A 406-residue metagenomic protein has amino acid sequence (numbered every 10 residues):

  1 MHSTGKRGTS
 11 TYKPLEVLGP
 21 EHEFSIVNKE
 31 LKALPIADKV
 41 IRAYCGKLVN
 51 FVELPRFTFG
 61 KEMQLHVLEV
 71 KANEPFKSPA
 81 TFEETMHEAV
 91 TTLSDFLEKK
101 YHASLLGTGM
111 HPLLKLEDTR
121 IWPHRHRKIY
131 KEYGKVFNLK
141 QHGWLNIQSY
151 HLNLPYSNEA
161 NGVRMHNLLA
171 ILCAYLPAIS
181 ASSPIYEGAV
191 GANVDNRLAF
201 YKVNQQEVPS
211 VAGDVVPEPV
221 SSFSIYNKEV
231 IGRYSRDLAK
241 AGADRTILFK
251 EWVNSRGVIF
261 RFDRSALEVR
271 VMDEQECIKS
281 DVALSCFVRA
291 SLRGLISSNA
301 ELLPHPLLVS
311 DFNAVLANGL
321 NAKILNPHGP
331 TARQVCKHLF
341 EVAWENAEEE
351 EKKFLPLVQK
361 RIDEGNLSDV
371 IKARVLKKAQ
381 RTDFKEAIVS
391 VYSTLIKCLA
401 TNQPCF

Functional and structural regions predicted by a protein language model:
M1-E84, D95-K99, A160, A178 (+1 more regions): C-terminal accessory/tail domains of diverse enzymes
E62-Y150: Well-ordered mid-protein domain cores that form the structural environment of catalytic cofactors
G109-P112, Y156-N158, D273-Q275: Active-site-proximal loop/turn and secondary-structure-junction residues that shape catalytic pockets, frequently
G134-S182: Internal, well-ordered domain-core segments that constitute the primary functional module of diverse proteins
